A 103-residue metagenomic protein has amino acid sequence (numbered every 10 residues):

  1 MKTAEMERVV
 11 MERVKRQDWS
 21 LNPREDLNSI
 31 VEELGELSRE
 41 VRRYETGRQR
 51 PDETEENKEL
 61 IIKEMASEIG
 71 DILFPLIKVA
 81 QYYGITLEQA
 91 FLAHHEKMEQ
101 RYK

Functional and structural regions predicted by a protein language model:
M1-I69, L73-K103: Flexible "arm" and connector segments at domain edges
